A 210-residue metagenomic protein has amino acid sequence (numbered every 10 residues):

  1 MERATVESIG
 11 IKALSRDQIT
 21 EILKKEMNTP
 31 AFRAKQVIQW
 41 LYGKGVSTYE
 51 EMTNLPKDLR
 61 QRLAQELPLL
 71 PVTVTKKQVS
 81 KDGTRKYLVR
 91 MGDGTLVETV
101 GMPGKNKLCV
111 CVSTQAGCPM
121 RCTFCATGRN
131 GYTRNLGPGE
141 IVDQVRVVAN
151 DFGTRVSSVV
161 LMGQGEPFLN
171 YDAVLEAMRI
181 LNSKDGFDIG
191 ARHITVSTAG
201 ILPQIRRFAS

Functional and structural regions predicted by a protein language model:
M1-L108: Flexible, acidic/Gly-rich N-terminal and inter-domain linker regions that tether and position cofactor-handling modules
T95-S210: Conserved Radical SAM active-site core
